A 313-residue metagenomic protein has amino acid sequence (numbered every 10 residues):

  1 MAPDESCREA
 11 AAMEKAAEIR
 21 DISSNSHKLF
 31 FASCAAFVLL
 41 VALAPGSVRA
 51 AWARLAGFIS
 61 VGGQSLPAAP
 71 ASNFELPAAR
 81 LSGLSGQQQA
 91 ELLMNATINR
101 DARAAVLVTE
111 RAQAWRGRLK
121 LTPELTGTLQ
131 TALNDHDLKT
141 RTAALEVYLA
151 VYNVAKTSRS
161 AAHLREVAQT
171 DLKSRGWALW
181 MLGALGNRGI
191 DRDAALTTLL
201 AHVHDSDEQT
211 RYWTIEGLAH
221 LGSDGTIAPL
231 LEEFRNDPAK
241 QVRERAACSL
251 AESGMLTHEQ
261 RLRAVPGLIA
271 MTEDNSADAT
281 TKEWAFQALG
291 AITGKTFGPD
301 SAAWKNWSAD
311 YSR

Functional and structural regions predicted by a protein language model:
M1-N25: N-terminal secretory signal peptides that target proteins for export/translocation
I22-C34: N-terminal Sec-pathway targeting helices
A32-A42: Hydrophobic membrane-insertion alpha-helices, especially the h-region of bacterial N-terminal signal peptides
A44-T128, L138-K139: N-terminal leader/linker segments that initiate helical-solenoid repeat arrays
W52-L55, G83-N95, L119-A132, V154-A168 (+4 more regions): Amphipathic alpha-helical scaffolding segments comprising HEAT/armadillo-like alpha-solenoid repeats
N73-S82, D101-K120, K139-V154, K173-I190 (+5 more regions): Structural detector for internal amphipathic alpha-helices that build alpha-solenoid repeat scaffolds
N95-R100, T131-K139, V167-S174, V203-S206 (+3 more regions): Short coil turns that connect the paired helices of HEAT/ARM alpha-solenoid repeats
A291-R313: Terminal, low-structured helical/coil segments at or just beyond the last alpha-helical repeat
